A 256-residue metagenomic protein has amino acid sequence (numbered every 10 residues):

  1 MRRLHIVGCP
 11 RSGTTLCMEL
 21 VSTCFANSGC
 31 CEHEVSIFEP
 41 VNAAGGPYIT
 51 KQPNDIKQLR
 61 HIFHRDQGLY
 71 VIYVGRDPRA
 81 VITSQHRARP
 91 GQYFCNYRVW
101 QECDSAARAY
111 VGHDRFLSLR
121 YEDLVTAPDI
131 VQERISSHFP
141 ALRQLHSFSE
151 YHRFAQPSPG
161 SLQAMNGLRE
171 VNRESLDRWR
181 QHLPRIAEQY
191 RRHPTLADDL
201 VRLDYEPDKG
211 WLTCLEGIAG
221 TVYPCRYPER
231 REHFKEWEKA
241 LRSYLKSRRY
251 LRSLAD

Functional and structural regions predicted by a protein language model:
M1-Y48, R231-E232, E236-A240, S247-Y250 (+1 more regions): PAPS-dependent sulfotransferase catalytic core
R3, R143-D256: PAPS-dependent sulfotransferases, especially Golgi type II membrane carbohydrate sulfotransferases
T14, A107, I135, Q189-R192: Short low-polarity hydrophobic stretches
V21, V41-A44, A107-H113, F139 (+1 more regions): Alpha-helix C-terminal capping segments
I37-P40, C103, G210-W211: Juxtamembrane/interface motifs at transmembrane-helix termini
P53-S147, R153, P157-E170: PAPS-dependent sulfotransferase catalytic domain
